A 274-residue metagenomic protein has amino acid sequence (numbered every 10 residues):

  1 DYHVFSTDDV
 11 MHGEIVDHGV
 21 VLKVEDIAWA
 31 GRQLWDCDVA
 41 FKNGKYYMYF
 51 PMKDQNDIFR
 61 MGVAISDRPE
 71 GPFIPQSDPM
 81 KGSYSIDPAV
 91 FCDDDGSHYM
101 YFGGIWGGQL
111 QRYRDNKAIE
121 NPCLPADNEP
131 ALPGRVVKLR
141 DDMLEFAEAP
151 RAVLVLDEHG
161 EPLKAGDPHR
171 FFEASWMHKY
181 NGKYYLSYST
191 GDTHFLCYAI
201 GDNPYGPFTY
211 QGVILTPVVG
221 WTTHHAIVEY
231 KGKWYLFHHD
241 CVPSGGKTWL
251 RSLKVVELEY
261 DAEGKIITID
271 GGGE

Functional and structural regions predicted by a protein language model:
D1-E274: Carbohydrate-active catalytic/glycan-binding domains of CAZyme proteins, especially the secreted or lumenal ectodomains
